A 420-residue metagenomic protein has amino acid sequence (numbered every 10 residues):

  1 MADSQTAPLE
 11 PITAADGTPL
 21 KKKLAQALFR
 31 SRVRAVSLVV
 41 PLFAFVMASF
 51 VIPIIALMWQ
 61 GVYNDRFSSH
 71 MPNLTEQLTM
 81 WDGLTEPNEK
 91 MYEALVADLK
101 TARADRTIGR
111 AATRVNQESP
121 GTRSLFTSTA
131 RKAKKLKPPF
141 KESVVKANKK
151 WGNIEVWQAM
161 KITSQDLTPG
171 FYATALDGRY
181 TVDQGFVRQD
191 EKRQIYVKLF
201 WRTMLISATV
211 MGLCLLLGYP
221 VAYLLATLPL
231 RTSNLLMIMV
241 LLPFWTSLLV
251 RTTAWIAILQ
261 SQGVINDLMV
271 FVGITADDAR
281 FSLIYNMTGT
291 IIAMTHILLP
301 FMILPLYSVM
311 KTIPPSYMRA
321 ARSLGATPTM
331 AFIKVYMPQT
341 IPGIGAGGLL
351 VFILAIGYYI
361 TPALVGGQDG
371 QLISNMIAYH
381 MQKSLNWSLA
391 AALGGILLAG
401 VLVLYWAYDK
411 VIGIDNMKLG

Functional and structural regions predicted by a protein language model:
M1-S37, A56, Q60-V197: Membrane-topology segments of multi-pass transport proteins
K21-L28, R251-T295, V365-Q368: Membrane-interfacial helix termini and adjacent extracytoplasmic/periplasmic loops of multi-pass transporters
K22-K23, A27-L28, A56, V210-L241 (+4 more regions): Transmembrane-helix boundary motif in ABC transporter permease subunits
A27-L28, R32, S233, M287-G289 (+1 more regions): Amphipathic cytosolic juxtamembrane alpha-helices at the membrane-cytosol interface of multi-pass membrane transporters
P41-A44, V240, H296, M302-Y307 (+2 more regions): Transmembrane alpha-helices
H70-N73, Q77, A363, Q368-D409: Interhelical loop and adjacent transmembrane-helix boundary motif in polytopic membrane transport permeases
I284-R322: Membrane-cytosol interface at the C-terminal ends of specific transmembrane alpha-helices in multi-pass membrane
Y307-M318, R322, A391-G420: C-terminal transmembrane helix and the adjacent membrane-cytosol boundary/short C-terminal tail of inner/organellar
